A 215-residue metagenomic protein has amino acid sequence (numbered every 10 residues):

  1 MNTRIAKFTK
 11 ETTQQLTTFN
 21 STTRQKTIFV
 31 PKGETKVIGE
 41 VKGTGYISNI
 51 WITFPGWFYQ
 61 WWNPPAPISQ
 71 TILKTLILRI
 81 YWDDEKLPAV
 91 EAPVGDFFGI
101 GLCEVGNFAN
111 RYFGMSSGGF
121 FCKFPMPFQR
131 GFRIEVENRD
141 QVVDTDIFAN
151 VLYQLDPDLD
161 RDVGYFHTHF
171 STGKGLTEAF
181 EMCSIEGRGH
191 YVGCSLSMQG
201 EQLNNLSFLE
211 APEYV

Functional and structural regions predicted by a protein language model:
M1-V215: Beta-strand-centric surfaces of beta-sandwich/beta-rich domains
